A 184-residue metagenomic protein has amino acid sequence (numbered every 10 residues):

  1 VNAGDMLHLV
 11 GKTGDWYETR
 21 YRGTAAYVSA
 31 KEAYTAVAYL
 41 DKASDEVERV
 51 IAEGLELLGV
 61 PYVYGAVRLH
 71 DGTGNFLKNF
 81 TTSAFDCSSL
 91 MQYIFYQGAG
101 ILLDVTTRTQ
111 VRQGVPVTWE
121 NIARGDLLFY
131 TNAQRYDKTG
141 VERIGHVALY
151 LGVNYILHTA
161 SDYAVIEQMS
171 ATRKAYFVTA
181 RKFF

Functional and structural regions predicted by a protein language model:
V1-T13: Conserved beta-strand/loop element in small beta-rich adapter and peptidoglycan-binding domains
M6, R20-E48: Boundary regions of SH3-family modules and the immediately adjacent low-complexity/disordered segments in eukaryotic
G14-R20, R135-V147: Short, Lys/Arg- and Gly-enriched loop/turn segments at beta-strand edges
I51-G65: Extracytoplasmic/periplasm-facing segments of secreted or lipoprotein envelope proteins
Y62-R124, F129-Y130, R135, Y176-F177: Catalytic cysteine-centered active-site loop
L102-T107, R143-S170: Catalytic Cys-His active-site segments of thiol-dependent hydrolases/isopeptidases
Y176-F184: Low-complexity, Gly/Ser/Thr/Pro-rich intrinsically disordered linker/tail segments
